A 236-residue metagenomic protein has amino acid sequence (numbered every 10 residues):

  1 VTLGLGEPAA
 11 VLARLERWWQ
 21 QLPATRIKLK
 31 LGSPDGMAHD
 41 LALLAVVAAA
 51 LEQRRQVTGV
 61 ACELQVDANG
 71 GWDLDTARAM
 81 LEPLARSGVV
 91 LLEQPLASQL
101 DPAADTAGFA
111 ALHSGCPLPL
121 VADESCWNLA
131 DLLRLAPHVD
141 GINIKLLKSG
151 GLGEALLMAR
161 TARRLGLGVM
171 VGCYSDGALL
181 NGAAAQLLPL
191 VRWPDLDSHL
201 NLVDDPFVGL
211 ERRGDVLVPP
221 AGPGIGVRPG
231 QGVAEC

Functional and structural regions predicted by a protein language model:
V1, I27, G226: Divalent metal-dependent hydrolysis catalytic cores, especially in the metallo-beta-lactamase
V1-R17, Q21, S33-A38: Active-site beta->alpha loop and helix N-cap motifs at the rims of alpha/beta catalytic domains
L3, E124, C173, D197 (+1 more regions): Residues at the C-termini of beta-strands that transition into short coil/loop
L12-T25, M80-V90: Alpha/beta enzyme core
L31-L188, D204-D215: Catalytic core of soluble alpha/beta enzymes
V191-D195: Short helix/strand-capping turn motifs
P206-C236: C-terminal extensions of enzymes
